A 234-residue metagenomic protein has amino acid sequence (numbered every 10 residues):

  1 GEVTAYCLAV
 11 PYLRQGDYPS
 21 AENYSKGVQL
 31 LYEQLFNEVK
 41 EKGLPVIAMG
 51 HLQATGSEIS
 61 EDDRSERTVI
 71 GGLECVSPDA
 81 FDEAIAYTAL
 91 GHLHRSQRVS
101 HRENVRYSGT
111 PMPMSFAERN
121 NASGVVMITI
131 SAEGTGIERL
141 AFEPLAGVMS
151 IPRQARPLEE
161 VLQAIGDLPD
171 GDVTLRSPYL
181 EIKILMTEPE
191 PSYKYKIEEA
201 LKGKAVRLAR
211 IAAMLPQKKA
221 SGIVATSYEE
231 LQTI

Functional and structural regions predicted by a protein language model:
G1-N104: His/Asp/Glu-rich metal-coordinating catalytic cores of metallo-dependent phosphodiesterases/hydrolases acting on
T4-C7, V125, Y179: Broad gene-expression machinery/nucleic-acid interaction feature
N23-K26, R119, E188: Residue-level detector of secondary-structure boundary/capping sites
L30-Y32, G71, Y87-A89, Y107-T110 (+2 more regions): Short amphipathic alpha-helical surface micro-motifs
N37-E38, S77-A84, N104, E118-A122 (+3 more regions): Short C-terminal domain-edge/linker segments immediately following a structured domain
G71-C75, M114-F116, A205-A209: Gly/Ser/Thr-rich active-site loops/lids in small-molecule metabolic enzymes that frequently grip phosphoryl groups
P78-P152: A conserved active-site cap/scaffold subdomain adjacent to cofactor or substrate pockets
I130-I234: Accessory, non-catalytic peripheral segments of nucleic-acid enzymes
